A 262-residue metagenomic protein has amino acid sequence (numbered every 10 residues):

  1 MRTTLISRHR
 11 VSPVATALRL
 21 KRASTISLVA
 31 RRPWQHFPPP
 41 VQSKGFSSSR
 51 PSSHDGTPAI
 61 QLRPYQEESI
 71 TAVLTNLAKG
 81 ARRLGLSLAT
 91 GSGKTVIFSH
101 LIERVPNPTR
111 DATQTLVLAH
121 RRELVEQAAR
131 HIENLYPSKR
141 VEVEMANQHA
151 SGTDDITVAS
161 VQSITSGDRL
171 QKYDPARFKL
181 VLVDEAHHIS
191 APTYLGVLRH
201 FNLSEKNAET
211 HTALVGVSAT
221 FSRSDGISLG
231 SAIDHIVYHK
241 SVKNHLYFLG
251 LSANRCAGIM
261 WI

Functional and structural regions predicted by a protein language model:
M1-S53: N-terminal mitochondrial targeting presequence
S48-S87: Conserved pre-motif I regulatory segment
K79-L101: Walker A/P-loop
V96-I97, A112-N134: Conserved Walker A/P-loop ATP-binding site and its immediately adjacent core in helicase/helicase-like ATPase domains
A129, Y136-H149: Conserved RecA-like helicase motor-core motifs
N147-K179, L195-G196: Conserved helix/coil segment N-terminal to the catalytic DExD/H
D184-E185: Walker B catalytic acidic pair
H188-C256: Post-DEXD/H (motif II) to motif III coupling segment of the RecA-like Helicase ATP-binding lobe
